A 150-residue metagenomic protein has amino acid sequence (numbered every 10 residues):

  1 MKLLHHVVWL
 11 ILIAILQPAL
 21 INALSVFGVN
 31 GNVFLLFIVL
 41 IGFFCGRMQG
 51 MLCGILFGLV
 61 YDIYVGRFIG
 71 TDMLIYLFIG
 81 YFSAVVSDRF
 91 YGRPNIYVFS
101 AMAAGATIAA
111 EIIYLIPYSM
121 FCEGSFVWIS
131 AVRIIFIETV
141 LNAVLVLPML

Functional and structural regions predicted by a protein language model:
M1-L150: Terminal, non-globular segments
